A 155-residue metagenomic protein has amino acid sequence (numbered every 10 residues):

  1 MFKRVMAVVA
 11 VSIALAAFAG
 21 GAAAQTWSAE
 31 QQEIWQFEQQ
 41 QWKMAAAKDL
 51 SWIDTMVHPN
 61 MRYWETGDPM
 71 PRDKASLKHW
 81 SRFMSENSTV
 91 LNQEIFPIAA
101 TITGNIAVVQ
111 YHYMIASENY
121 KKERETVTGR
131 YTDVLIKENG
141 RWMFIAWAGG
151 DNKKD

Functional and structural regions predicted by a protein language model:
F2, A19-N60, D155: Short, low-complexity N-terminal intrinsically disordered segments enriched in polar/charged residues
V8-A17: Bacterial N-terminal signal peptides
Q25, Y120-T126, K154-D155: A short acidic/glycine-rich loop-to-helix N-cap element
Q32-W35, D49-T103, H112, R124-V127: A solvent-exposed, acidic/Ser-Thr-rich amphipathic alpha-helical stretch
V57, Y113-I115, A148-D151: Short beta-strand segments enriched in hydrophobic/aromatic residues within well-folded beta-rich domains
A100-A107, E123, L135-R141: A short, structured loop/turn motif at beta-sheet edges
I115-N119, L135: Beta-strand elements of well-folded, non-transmembrane domains
T128-K153: Short beta-strand edge/turn micro-motifs at domain boundaries
